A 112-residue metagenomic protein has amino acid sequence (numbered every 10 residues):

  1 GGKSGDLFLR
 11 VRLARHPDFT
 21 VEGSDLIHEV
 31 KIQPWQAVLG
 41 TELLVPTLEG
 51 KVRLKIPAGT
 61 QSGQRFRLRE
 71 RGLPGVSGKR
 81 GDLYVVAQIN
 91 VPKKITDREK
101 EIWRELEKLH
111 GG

Functional and structural regions predicted by a protein language model:
G1-G112: Intrinsically disordered, low-complexity linker/assembly segments
